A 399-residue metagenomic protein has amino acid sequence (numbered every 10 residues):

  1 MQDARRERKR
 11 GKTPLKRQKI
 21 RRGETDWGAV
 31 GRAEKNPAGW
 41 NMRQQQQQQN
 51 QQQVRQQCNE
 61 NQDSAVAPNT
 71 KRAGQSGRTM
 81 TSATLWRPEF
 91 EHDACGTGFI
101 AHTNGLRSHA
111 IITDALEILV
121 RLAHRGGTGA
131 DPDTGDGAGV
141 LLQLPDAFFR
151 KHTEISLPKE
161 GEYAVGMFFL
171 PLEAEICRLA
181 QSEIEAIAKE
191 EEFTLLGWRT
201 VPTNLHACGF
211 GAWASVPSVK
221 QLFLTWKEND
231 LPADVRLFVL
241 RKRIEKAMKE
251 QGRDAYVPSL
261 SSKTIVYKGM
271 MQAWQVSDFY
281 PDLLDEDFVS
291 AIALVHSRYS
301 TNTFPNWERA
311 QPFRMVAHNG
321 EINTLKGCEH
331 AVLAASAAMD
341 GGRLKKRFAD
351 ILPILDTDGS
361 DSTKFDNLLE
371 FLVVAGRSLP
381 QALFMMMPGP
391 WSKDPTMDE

Functional and structural regions predicted by a protein language model:
Q2, R21-R22: Compositionally biased, intrinsically disordered low-complexity segments enriched in Pro/Arg/Gln/His
K9, K19-I20, K35-N36, N50 (+1 more regions): Polybasic, lysine-rich low-complexity intrinsically disordered segments
R43, C58-E399: Conserved short alpha-helical segments that host acidic/polar catalytic motifs at enzyme active sites
Q44-C58: Low-complexity, intrinsically disordered transcriptional activation domains enriched in glutamine and histidine
